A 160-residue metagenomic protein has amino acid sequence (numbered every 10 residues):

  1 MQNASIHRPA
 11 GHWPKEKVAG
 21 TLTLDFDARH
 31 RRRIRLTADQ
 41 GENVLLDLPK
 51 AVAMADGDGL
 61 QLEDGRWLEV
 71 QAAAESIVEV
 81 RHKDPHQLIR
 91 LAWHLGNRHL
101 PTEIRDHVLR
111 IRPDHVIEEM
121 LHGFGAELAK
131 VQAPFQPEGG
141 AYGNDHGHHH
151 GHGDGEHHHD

Functional and structural regions predicted by a protein language model:
M1-A51: Intrinsically disordered, low-complexity, positively charged segments
M1-V18, P85-F124: Glycine- and charge-enriched low-complexity intrinsically disordered segments
M54, L60-L62: Short, well-ordered loop/turn sites that connect or cap secondary structure elements
L68-H82: Short glycine-/aliphatic-rich beta-strand segments at the starts of folded cytosolic domains
S76, V108-I117, P134-H146: Short proline/glycine- and acidic-rich turn/helix-capping motifs at secondary-structure junctions
T102-I104, E127-P137: Conserved short beta-strand edge segments in small beta-sheet-based binding/regulatory domains
G139-D160: Histidine-centered metal-binding segments
